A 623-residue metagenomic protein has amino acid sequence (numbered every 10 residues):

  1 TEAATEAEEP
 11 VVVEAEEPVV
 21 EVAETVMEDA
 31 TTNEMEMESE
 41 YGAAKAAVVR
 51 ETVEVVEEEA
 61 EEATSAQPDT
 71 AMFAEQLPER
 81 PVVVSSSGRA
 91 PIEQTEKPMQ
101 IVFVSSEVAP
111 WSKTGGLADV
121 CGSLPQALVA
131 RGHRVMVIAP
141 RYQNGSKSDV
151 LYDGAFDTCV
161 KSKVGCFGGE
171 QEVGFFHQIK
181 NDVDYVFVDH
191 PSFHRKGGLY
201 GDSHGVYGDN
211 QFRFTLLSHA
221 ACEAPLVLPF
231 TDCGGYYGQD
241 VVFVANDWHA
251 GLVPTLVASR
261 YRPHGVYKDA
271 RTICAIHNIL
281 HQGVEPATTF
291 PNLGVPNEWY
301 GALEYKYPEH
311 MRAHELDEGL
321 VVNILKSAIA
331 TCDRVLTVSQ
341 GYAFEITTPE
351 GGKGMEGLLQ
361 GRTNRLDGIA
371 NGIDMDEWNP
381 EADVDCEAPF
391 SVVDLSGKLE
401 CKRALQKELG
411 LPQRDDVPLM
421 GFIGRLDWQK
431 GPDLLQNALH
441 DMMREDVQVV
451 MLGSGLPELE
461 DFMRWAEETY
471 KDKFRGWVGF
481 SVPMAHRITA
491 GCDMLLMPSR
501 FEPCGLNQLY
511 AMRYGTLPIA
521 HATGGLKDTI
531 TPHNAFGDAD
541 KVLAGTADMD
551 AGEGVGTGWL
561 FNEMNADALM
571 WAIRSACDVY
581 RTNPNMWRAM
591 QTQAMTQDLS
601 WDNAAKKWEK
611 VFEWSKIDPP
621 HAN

Functional and structural regions predicted by a protein language model:
T1, E24-N623: Catalytic cores of nucleotide-sugar-dependent glycosyltransferases that transfer UDP/GDP/TDP-activated
T1-A15: Long, compositionally biased low-complexity repeat segments characteristic of intrinsically disordered regions
